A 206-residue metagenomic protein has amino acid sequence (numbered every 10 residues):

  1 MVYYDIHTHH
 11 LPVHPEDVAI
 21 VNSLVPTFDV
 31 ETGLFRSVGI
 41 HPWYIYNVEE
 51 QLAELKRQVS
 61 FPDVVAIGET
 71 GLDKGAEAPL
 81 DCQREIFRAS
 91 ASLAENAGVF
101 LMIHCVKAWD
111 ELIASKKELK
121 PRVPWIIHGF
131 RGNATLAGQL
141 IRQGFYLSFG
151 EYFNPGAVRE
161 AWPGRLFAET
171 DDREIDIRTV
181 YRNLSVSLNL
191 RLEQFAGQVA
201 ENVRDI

Functional and structural regions predicted by a protein language model:
M1-I206: Mid-domain alpha/beta scaffold segments of enzyme catalytic cores
